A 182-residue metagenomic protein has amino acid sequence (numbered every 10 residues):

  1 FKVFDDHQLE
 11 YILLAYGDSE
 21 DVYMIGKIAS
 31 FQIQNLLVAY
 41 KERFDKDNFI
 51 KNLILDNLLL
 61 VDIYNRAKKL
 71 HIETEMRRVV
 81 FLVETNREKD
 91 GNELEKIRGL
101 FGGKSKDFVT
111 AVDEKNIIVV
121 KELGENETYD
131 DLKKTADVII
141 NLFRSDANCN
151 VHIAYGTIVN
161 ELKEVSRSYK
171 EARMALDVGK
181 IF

Functional and structural regions predicted by a protein language model:
V3-L13, E20, N148-N150: Short hydrophobic/glycine-rich mini-motifs in sensory/regulatory modules that couple input to downstream signaling
L13-A15, I118-V119: Short hydrophobic-aromatic micro-motifs
G17-N65: Juxtadomain coupling helices with adjacent low-complexity linkers
D47-F182: Hydrophobic helix-rich structural segments at or within alpha/beta enzyme and signaling domains
